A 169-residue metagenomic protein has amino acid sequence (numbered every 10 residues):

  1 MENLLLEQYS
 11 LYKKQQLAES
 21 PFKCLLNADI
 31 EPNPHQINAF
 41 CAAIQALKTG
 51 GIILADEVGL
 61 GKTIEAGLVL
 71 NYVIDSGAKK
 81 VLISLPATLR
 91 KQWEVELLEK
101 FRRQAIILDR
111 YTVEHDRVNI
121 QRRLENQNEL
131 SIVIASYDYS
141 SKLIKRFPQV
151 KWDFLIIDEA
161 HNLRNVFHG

Functional and structural regions predicted by a protein language model:
M1-C41, K62-I64, V69, I74-G169: SF2 helicase/translocase NTPase motor core, specifically the RecA-like lobe 1 inter-motif segment between Walker
A42-G51: Phosphate-binding P-loop
L54: Hydrophobic anchor at the beta1->P-loop junction of P-loop NTPases
V58: The conserved Walker
